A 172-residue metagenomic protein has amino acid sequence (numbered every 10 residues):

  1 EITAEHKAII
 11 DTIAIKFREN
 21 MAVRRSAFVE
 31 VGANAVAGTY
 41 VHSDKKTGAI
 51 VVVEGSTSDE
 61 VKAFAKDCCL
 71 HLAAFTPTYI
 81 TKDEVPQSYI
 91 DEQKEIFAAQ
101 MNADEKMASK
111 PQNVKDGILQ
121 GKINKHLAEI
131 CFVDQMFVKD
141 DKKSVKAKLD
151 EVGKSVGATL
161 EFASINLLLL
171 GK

Functional and structural regions predicted by a protein language model:
E1-K172: N-terminal assembly/interaction segments in proteins that build large macromolecular machines
